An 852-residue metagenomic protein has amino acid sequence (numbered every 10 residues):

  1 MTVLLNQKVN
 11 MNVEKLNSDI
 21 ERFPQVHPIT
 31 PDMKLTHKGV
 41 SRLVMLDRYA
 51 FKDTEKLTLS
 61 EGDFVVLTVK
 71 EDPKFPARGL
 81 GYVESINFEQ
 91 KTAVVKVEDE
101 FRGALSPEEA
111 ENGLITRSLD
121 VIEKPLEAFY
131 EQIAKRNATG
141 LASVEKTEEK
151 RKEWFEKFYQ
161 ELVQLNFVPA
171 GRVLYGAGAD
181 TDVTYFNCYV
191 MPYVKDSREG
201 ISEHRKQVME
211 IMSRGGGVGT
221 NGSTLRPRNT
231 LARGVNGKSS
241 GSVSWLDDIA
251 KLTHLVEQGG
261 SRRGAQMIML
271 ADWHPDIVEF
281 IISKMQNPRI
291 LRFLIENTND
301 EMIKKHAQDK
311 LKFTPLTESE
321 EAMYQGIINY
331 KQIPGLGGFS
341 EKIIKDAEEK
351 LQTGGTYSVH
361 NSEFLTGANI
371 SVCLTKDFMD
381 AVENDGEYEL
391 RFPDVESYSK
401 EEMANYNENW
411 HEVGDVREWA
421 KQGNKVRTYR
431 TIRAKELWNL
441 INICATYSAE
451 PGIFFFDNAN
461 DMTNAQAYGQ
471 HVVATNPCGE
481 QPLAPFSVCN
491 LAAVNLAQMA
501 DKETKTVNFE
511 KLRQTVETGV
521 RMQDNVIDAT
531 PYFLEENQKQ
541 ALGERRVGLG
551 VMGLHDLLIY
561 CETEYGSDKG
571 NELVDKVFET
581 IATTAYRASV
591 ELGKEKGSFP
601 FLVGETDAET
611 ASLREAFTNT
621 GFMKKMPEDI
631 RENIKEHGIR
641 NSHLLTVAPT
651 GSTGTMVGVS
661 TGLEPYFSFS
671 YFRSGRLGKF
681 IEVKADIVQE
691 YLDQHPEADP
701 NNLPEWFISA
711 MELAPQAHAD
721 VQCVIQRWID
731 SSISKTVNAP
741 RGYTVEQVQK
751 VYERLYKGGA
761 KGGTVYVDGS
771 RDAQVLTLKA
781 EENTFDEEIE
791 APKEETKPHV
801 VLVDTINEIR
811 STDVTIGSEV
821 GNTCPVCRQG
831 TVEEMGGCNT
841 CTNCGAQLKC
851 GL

Functional and structural regions predicted by a protein language model:
M1-R810, S818-G821, P825-M835, A846-Q847: Extended catalytic cores of very large enzyme megasubunits
E834-C838, G851-L852: Short Cys/His-rich "knuckle" micro-motifs
N843-L852: Short microdomains enriched in Cys/His and/or Lys/Arg
